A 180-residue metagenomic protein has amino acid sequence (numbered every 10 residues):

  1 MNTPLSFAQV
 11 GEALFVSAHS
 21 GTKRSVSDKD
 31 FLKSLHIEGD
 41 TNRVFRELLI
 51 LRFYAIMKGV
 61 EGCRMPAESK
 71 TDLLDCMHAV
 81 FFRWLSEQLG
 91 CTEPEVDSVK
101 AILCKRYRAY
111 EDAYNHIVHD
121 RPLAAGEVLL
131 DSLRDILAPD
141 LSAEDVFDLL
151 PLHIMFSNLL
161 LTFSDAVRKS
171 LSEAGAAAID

Functional and structural regions predicted by a protein language model:
M1-D40: Short N-terminal edge-element motif at the start of the domain
N2-Q9, I37-D40, P66-S69, T92-V96 (+1 more regions): Alpha-helix capping and helix-coil boundary motifs
F15, H19, K23, F53-E61 (+4 more regions): Alpha-helical repeat scaffolds in large eukaryotic proteins
R24-S69: N-terminal interaction modules that seed assembly of large macromolecular complexes
R43-E47, L51, D72, C76 (+2 more regions): Residues within HEAT/ARM-like alpha-solenoid scaffolds
F53-D72, D131-D145: Short hydrophobic interaction/assembly module
K70-P94: Mature extracellular/secreted ectodomains of secretory-pathway proteins
S86-D180: Helix-driven interaction modules
